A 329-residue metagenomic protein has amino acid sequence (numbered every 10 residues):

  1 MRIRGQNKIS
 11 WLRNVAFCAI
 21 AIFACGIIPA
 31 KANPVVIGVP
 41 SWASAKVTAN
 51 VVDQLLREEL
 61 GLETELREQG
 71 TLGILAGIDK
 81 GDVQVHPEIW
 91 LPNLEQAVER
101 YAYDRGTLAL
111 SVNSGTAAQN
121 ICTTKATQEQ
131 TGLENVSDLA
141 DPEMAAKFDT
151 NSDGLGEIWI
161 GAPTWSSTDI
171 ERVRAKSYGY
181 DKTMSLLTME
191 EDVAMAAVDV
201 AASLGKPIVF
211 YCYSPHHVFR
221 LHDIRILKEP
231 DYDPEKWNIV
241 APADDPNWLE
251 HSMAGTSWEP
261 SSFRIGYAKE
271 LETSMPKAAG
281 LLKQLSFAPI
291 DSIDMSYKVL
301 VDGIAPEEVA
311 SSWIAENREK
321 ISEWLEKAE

Functional and structural regions predicted by a protein language model:
A32-S44, L62-R67, L155-W159, L282: Short, well-ordered beta-strand elements
W42-A43, E63-G77, L186-A197: Short helix-initiation/N-cap motifs at beta->coil->alpha
S44-L62, V173-A175: Short, polar/charged alpha-helical segment
A49, Q69-R105, A197, H217-H222: Pocket-flanking alpha-helical
V83-P87, W159-N238: Ligand-binding pocket segment of bilobal, Venus flytrap-like solute-binding proteins
G106-I160: A conserved helix-loop-strand patch within extracytoplasmic ligand-binding domains of the periplasmic binding
Q119-E129, S262-S274, K298: A bilobed periplasmic-binding-protein/Venus flytrap-type ligand-binding module shared by bacterial periplasmic
R220-L281, L285: C-terminal lobe and pocket-closing loops of periplasmic/extracytoplasmic Venus-flytrap solute-binding proteins
